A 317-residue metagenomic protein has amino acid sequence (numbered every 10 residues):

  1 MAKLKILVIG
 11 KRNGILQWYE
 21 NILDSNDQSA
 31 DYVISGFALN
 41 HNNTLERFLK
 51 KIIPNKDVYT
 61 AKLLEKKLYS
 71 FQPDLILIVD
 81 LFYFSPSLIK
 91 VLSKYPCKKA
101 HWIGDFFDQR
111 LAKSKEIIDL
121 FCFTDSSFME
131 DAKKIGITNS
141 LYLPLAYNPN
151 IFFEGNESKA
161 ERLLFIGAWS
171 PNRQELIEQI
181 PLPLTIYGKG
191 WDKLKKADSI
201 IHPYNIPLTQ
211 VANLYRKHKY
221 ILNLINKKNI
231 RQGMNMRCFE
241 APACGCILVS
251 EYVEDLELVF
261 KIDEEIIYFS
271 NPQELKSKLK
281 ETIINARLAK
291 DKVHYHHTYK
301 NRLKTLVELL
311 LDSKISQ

Functional and structural regions predicted by a protein language model:
A2-L63, K67, V79-S87, R110 (+3 more regions): Nucleotide-sugar donor-binding catalytic core of glycosyltransferases
Q72-D74: Proline-aspartate-enriched helix->loop->beta-strand connector
V91-F106: Active-site proximal beta-strand in glycosyltransferases
G104, L145, A168, S270-N271: Active-site donor-binding loop signature of nucleotide-sugar glycosyltransferases
I262-P272, K278-I283: Conserved acidic donor-binding segment of nucleotide-sugar-dependent glycosyltransferases
K280-L310: A charged, aromatic-enriched C-terminal amphipathic alpha-helix characteristic of glycosyltransferases across folds
L311-Q317: Generic C-terminal helix-cap and adjacent flexible tail
